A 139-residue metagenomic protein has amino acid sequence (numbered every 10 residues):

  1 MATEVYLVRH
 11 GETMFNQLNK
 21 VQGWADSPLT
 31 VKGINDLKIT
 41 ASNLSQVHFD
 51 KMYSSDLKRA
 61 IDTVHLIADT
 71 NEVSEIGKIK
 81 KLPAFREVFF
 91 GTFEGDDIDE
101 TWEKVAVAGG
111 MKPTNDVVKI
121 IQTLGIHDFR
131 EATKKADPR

Functional and structural regions predicted by a protein language model:
M1-Y6: Extreme N-terminal starter segment of soluble prokaryotic enzymes
R9: A cytosolic small-molecule/anion-sensing beta-strand core signal
E12-D62, A136-R139: Loop-to-helix element that buttresses phosphate recognition and phosphoryl-transfer chemistry
T40-T114: Phosphate-coordination/substrate-recognition cap region in phosphate-metabolizing enzymes
A106-P138: Short glycine/proline- and acidic residue-enriched helix-loop micro-motifs that form flexible lids or anion-recognition
